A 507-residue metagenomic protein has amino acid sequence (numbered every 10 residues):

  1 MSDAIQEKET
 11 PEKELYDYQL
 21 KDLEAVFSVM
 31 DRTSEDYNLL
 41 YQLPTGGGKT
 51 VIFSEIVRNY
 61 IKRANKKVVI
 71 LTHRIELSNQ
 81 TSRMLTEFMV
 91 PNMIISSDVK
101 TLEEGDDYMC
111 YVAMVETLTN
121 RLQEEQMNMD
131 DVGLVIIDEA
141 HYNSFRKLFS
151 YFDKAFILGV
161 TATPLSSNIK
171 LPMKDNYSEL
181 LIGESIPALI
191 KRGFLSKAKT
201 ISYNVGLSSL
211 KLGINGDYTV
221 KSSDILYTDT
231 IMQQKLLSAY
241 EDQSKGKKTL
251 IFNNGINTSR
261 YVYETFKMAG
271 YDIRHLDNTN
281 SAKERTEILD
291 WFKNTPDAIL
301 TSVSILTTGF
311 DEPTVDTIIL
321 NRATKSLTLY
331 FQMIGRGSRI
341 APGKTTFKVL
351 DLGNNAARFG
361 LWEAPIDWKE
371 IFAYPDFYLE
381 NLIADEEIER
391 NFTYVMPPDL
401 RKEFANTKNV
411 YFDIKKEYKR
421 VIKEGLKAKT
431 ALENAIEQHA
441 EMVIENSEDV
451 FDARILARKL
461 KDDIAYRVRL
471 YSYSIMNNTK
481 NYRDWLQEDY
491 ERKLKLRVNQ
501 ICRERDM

Functional and structural regions predicted by a protein language model:
S2-Q42: Conserved pre-motif I regulatory segment
T33-I56, L276: Walker A/P-loop
V51-I52, I61-E87, I256: Conserved Walker A/P-loop ATP-binding site and its immediately adjacent core in helicase/helicase-like ATPase domains
N79, I94-D106, Q123, R260-E264 (+1 more regions): Conserved helicase ATPase core of P-loop NTP-dependent helicases/translocases
H141-T200: Post-DEXD/H (motif II) to motif III coupling segment of the RecA-like Helicase ATP-binding lobe
E179-N253: Conserved interdomain linker/interface between the two RecA-like ATPase lobes of SF2 helicase motors
K235-E241, K248, T258, L361-M507: Long, largely alpha-helical accessory region at the distal end of helicase-like NTP-driven motors
L329, R336-E370: Conserved segment of the helicase C-terminal RecA-like domain
